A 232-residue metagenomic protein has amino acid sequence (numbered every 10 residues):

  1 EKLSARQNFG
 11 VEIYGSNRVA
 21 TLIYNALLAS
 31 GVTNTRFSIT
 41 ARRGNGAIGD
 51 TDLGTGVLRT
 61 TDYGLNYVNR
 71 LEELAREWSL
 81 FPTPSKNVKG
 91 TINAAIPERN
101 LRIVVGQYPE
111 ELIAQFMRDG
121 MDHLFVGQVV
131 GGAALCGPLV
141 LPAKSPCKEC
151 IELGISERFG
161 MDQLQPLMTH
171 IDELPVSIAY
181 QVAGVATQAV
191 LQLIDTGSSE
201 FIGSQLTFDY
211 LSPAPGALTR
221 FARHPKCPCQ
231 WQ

Functional and structural regions predicted by a protein language model:
E1-Q232: Adenine nucleotide-associated cytosolic modules
